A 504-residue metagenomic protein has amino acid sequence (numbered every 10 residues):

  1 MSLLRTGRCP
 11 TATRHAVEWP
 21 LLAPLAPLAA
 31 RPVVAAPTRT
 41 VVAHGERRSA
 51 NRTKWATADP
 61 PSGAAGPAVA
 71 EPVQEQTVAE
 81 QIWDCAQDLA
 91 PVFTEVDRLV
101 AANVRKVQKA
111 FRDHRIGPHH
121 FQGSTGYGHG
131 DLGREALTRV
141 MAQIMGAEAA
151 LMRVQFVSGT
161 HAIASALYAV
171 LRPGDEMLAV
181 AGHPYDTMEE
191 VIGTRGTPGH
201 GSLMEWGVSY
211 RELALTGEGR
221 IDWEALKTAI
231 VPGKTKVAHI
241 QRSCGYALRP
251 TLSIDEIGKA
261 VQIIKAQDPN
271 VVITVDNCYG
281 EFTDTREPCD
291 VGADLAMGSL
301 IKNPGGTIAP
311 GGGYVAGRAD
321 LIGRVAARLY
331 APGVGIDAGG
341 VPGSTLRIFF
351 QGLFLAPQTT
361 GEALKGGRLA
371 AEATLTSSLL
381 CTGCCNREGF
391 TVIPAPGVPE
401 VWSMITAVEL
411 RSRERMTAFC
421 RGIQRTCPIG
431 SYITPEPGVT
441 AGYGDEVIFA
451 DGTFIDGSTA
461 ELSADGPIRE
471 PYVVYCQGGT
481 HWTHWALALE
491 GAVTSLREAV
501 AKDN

Functional and structural regions predicted by a protein language model:
M1-A36: N-terminal chloroplast transit peptides
S2, A319-D320, L410-S412: A broadly conserved detector of short glycine/acidic/proline-rich loop/turn motifs that flank catalytic sites and bind
L22-W83, D113, N504: N-terminal organelle-targeting presequences
A56, V315, T406-V408: Short beta-strand element of the conserved SAM-dependent methyltransferase core
P72-A90, D97, K106-H120, Y127-H129 (+8 more regions): Conserved PLP-enzyme active-site core in the AAT-like
V100-A101: Extended amphipathic alpha-helical segments
T374-D503: Conserved C-terminal alpha-helix-loop-beta "cap" of PLP-dependent enzymes that closes/shapes the active-site mouth
